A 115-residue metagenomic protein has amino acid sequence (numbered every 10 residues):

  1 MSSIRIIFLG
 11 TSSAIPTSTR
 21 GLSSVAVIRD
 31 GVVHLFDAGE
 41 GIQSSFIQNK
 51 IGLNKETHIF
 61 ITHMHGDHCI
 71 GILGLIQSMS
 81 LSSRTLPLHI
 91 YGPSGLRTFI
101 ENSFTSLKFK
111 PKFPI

Functional and structural regions predicted by a protein language model:
M1-I115: Binuclear metal-dependent hydrolase catalytic cores
